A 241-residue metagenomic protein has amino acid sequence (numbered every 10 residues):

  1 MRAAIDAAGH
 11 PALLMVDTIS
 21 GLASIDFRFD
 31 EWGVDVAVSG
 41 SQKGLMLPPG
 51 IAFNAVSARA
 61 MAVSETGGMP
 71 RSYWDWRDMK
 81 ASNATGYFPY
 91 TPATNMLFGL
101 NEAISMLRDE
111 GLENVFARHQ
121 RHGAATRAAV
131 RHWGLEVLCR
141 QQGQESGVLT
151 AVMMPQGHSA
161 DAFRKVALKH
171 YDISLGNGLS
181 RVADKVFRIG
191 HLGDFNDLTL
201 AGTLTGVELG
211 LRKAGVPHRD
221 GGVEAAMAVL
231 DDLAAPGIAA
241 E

Functional and structural regions predicted by a protein language model:
M1-R28: Catalytic PLP-binding core of fold-type I/II PLP enzymes
D30-Q42: Conserved active-site segment immediately N-terminal to the catalytic lysine that forms the internal aldimine
Q42-H132, P236, E241: Active-site C-terminal subdomain of aminotransferase-like
E110-R118, H132-Q141, G178-L179, A214-A225: Flexible, glycine/charged-enriched surface loops at secondary-structure junctions
E136-H170: Conserved PLP-binding catalytic core of the aspartate aminotransferase-like
A167-L175, E208-L211: A common structural junction motif
R181, K185-E241: PLP-dependent enzyme catalytic core of the Aspartate aminotransferase-like
